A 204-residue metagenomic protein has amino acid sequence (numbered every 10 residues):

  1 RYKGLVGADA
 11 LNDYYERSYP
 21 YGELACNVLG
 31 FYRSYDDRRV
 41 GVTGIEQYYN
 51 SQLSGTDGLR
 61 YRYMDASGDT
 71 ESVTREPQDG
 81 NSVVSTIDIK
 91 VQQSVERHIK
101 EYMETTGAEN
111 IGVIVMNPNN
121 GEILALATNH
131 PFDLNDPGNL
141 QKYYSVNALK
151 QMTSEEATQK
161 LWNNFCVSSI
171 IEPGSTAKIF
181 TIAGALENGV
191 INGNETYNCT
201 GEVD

Functional and structural regions predicted by a protein language model:
R1-G80: Small/polar-residue-rich segments within soluble enzyme cores
Y32, A125-P131: Short beta->alpha transition motifs characteristic of CBS
R75-N119, L126, G138-D204: Active-site loop and adjoining helix of the penicillin-binding protein/serine DD-peptidase-beta-lactamase fold
L134-N135: Cytochrome P450 core scaffold surrounding the K-helix E-X-X-R motif and the conserved "meander" helix-loop region
